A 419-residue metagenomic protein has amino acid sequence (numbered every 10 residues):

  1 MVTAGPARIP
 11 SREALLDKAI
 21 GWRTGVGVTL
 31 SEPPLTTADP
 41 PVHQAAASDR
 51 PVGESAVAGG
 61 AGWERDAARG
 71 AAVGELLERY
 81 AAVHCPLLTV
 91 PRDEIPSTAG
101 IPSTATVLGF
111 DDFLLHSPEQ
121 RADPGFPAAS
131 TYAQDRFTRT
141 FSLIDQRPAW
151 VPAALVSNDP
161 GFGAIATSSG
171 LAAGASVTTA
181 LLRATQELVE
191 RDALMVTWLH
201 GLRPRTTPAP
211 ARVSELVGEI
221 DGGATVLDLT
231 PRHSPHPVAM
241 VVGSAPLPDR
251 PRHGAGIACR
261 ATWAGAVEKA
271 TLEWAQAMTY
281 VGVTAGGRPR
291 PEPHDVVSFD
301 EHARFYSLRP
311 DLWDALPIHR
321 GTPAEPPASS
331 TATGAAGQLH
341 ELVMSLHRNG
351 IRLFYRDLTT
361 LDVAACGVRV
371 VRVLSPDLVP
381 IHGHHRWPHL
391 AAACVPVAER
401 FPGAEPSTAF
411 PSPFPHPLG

Functional and structural regions predicted by a protein language model:
M1-G419: Helix-biased "structured C-terminal domain" signature
